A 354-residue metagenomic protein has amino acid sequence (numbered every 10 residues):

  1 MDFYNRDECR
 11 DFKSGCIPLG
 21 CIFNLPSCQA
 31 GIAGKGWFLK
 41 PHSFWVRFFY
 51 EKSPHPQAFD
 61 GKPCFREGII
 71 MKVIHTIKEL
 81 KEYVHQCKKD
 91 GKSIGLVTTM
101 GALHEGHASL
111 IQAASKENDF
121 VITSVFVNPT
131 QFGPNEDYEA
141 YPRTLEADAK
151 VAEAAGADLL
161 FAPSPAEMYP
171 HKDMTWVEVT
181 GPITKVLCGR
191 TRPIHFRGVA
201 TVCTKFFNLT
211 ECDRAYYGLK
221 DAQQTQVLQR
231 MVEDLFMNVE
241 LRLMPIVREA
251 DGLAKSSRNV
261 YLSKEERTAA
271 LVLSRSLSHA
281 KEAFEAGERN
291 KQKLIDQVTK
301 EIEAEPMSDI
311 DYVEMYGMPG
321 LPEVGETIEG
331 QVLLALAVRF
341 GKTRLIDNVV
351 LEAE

Functional and structural regions predicted by a protein language model:
I17, K40-R47, K52-P56: N-terminal amphipathic/hydrophobic targeting modules at extreme N-termini, encompassing cleavable Sec/SRP-type signal
S27-G31, W45, F59-G61: Short Gly/Ser/Thr- and charged-rich N-terminal loops/segments that act as flexible capping/hinge elements
Y50-I70: Short, Lys/Arg-enriched N-terminal segments with co-localized hydrophobic residues within the first ~10-30 amino acids
C64-G68, K72-M307, Y316-G320, V350: Nucleotidyltransferase catalytic core that binds NTPs
Q297-E354: Phosphate/ribose-recognition catalytic cores of enzymes acting on nucleotide-derived substrates
